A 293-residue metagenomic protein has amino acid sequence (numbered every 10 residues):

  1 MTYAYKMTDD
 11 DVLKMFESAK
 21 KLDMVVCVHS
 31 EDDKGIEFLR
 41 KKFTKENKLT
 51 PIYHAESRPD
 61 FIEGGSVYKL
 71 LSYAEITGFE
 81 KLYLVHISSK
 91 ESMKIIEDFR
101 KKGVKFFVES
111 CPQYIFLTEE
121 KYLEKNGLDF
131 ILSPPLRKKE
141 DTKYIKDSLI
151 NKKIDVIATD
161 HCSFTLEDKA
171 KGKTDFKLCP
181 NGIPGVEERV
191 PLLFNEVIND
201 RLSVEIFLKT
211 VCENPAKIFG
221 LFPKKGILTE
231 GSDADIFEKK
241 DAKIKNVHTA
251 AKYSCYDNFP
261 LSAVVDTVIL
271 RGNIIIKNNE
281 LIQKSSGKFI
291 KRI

Functional and structural regions predicted by a protein language model:
T2-I157: Histidine/acidic residue-rich metal-binding segments in metalloenzymes
D11, G185, R189, P260 (+1 more regions): Short acidic-hydrophobic sequence patches enriched in Asp/Glu that either
E31, S88, C111, C162 (+3 more regions): Anionic group-transfer/hydrolysis microenvironments
K34, E91, Y114, S163-T165 (+2 more regions): Glycine-rich nucleotide phosphate-binding loop and flanking beta-alpha elements of Rossmann-like dinucleotide-binding
E37, K94, E167-K169, N279: Short glycine-/acidic-enriched loop or helix-start segments at secondary-structure transitions that form or flank
K48-F79, D129, I150-N151, D155-I157 (+1 more regions): His/Asp/Glu-enriched, well-ordered alpha-helical/loop segment that forms or immediately abuts the divalent-metal
K171-D175, E230-K291: C-terminal cap of metal-dependent C-N hydrolases
